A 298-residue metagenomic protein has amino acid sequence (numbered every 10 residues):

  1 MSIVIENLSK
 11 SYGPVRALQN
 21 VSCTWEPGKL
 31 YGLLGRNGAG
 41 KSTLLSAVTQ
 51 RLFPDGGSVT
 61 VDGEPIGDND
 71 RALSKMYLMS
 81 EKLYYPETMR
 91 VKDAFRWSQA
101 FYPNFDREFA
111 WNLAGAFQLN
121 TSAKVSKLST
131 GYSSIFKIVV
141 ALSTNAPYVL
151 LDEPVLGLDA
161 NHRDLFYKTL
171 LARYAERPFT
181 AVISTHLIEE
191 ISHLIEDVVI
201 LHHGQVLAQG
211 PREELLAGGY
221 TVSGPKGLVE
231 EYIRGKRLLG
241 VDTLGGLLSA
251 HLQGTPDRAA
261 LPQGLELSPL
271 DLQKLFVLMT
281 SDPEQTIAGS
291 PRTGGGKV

Functional and structural regions predicted by a protein language model:
Y31-R36: The feature captures the beta-strand-to-loop junction immediately N-terminal to the Walker
T49: Helix-to-loop junction immediately C-terminal to a conserved catalytic motif
G57-D68: Conserved ABC transporter NBD signature motif
R71, L78-K137: ABC-family P-loop ATPase nucleotide-binding domains
G240, L244-V298: C-terminal coupling/interaction segments
